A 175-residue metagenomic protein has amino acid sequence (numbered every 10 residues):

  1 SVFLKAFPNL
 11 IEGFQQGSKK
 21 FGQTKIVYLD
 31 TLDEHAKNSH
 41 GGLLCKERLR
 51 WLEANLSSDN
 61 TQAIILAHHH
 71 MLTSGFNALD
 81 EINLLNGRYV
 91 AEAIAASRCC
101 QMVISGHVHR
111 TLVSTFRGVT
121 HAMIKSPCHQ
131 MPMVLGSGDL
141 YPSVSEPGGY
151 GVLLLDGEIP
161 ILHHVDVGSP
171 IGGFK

Functional and structural regions predicted by a protein language model:
S1, S74-G75: Short N-terminal helix/helix-N-cap motif within the alpha/beta-hydrolase-1
S1-S58, N86-C99, S114-R117, K125 (+3 more regions): Extended active-site neighborhood of metal-dependent phosphoesterases/phosphodiesterases
D30, I64-A67, C100-H109, A122-I124: Active-site neighborhood of phospho(di)ester-bond hydrolases with catalytic His/Asp-centered motifs
D33-H35, H69-T73, H109-T111: Short, catalytically relevant binding-site loops at active-site mouths
L56-S74: Short acidic, glycine-rich surface-loop motifs adjacent to enzyme active sites
F76-I82, S137-G138: Short, flexible/disordered intra-domain loops and linkers
L112-V113, Q130-P132, I171-G173: Short active-site-adjacent structural elements
H163-F174: Short, solvent-exposed aromatic-acidic interface loops
